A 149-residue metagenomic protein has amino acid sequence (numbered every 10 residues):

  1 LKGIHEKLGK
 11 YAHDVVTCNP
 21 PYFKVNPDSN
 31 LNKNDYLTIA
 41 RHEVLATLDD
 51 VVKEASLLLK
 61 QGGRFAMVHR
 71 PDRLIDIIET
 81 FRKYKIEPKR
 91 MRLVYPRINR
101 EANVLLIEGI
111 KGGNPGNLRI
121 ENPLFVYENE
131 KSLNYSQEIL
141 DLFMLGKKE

Functional and structural regions predicted by a protein language model:
L1-D14: S-adenosyl-L-methionine
K2, Y22, K111: Short, glycine/acidic-enriched loop or turn micro-motifs at the edges of active sites
K7, F23-K24, L58: A short His-aromatic
K7-L8, D28, I77-E79: Short, well-ordered secondary-structure micro-motifs
G9-A12, N99-N103: A generic structural micro-feature
Y11-V15, P20-D50: Mobile active-site "lid"/loop adjacent to the S-adenosyl-L-methionine
V44-P96, R100-A102: Conserved Class I SAM-dependent methyltransferase catalytic core
A102-E149: SAM/dcSAM-binding transferase cores
